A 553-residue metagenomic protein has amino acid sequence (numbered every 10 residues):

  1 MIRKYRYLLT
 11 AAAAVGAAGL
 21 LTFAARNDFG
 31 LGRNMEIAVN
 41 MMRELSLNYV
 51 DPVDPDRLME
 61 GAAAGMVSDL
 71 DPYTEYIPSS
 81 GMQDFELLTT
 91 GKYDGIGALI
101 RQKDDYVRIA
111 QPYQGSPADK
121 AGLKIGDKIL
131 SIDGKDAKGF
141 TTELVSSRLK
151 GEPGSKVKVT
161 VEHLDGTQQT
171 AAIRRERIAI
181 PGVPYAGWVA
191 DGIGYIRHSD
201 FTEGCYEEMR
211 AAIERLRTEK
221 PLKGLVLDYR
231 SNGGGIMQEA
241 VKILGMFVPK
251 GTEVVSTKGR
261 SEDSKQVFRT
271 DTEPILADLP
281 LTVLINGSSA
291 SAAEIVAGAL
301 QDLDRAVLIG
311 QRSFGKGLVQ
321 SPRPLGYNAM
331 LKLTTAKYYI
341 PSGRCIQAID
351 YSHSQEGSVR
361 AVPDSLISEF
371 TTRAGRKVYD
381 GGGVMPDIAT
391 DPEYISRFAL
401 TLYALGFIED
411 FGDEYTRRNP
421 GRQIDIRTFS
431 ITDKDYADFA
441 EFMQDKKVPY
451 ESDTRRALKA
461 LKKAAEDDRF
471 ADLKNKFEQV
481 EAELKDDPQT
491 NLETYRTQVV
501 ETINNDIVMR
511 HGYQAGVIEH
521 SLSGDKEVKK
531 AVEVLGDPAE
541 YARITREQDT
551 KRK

Functional and structural regions predicted by a protein language model:
M1-R6: Positively charged n-region of N-terminal signal peptides that target proteins for export
L8-F23: Hydrophobic membrane-insertion alpha-helices, especially the h-region of bacterial N-terminal signal peptides
L21-N34, A38, M42-P55, R108-Q111 (+4 more regions): Cleft-lining beta-strand/loop regions that shape enzyme active-site pockets
N48-L58, T74-Y76, G224-L225, V255-K258 (+4 more regions): Surface-exposed patches in mature extracellular/periplasmic domains of secreted proteins
Y49-A110, G154-K158, E162-R175, I180-Y185 (+3 more regions): Extended, small/polar residue-biased N-terminal targeting/export presequences and adjacent propeptide/linker tracts
Q111, F140, A172, T334 (+3 more regions): Short linear motifs in exposed loops
A292, D304, Q311, G315-R376 (+1 more regions): Polar, glycine-rich mid-to-C-terminal structural blocks that act as macromolecule-binding/assembly scaffolds
C345-I346, D350-K553: Conserved functional hotspot residues or short segments at active or partner-binding sites across diverse domains
